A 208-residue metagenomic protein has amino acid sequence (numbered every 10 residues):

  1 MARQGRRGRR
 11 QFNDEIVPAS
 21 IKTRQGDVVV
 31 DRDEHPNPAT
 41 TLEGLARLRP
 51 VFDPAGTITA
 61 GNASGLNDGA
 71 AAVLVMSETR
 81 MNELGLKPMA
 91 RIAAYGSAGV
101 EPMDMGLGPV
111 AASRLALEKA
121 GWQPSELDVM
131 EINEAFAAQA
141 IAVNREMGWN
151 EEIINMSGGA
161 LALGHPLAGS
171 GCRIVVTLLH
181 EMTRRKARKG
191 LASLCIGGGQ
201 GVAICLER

Functional and structural regions predicted by a protein language model:
M1-E83, E146, E151-I153: N-terminal extracellular/periplasmic Venus flytrap/periplasmic-binding protein-like
M1-R10, A72-T79, N144, P166-A187 (+1 more regions): Active-site-proximal alpha-helical scaffold in enzymes
V17-T23, A93-A162: Active-site pocket-lining segment
T41-L107, A111, E118, V176-T177 (+2 more regions): Condensing-enzyme catalytic core mediating Claisen C-C bond formation in acyl metabolism
A55-G65, G96, D128-A135, I154-S170 (+1 more regions): Cysteine-centered functional microenvironments
C195, A203-E207: A generic structural signal for tightly packed, nonpolar segments enriched in small/aliphatic residues
